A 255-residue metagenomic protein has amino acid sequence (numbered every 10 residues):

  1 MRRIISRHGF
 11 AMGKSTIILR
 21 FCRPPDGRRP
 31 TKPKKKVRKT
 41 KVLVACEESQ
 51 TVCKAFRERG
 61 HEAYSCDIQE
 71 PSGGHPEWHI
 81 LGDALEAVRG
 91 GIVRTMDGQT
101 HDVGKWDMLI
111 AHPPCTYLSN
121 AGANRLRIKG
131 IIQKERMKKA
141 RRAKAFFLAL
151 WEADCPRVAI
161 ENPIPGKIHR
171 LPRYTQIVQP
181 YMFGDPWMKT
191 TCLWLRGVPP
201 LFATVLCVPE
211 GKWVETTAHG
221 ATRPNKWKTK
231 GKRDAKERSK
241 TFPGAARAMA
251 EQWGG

Functional and structural regions predicted by a protein language model:
M1-I5, M12, I17-I18, V37: Short hydrophobic transmembrane-like helices used for membrane targeting/insertion
S6-R7, E251: Polar/charged alpha-helical tracts
R7-H8, T190: N-terminal leader/targeting segments
G9-A11, G27: Short hydrophobic alpha-helical segments enriched in small aliphatic residues
I17-G255: Conserved active-site and SAM-binding loop architecture of S-adenosyl-L-methionine-dependent nucleic-acid
